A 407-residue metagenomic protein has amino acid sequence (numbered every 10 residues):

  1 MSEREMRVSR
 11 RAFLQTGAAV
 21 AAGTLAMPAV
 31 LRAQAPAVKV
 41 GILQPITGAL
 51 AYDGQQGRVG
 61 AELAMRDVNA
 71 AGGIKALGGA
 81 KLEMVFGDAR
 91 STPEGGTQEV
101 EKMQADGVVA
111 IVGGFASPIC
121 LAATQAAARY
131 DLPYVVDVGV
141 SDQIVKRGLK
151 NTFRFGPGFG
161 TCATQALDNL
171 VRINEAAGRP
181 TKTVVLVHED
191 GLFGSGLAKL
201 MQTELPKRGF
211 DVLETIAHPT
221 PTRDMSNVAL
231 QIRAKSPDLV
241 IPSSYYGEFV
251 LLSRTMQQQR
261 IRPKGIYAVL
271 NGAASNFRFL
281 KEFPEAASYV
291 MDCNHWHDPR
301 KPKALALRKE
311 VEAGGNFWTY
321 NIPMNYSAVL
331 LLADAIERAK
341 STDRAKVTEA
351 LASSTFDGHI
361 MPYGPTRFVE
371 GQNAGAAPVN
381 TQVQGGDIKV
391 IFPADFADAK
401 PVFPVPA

Functional and structural regions predicted by a protein language model:
M1-A12, T16-L25: N-terminal secretory signal peptides
V30-I42, K75-K81, G178-K182: Immediate post-signal peptide segment of exported/extracytoplasmic ligand-binding proteins
G41-E62, G87-P93, F115-P118, V187-G196 (+1 more regions): Extracytoplasmic "Venus flytrap"
Y52-G57, I74-K146, F155, H218-M225 (+2 more regions): Beta-alpha junction/loop-to-helix N-cap segments that form part of ligand/metal-binding clefts
V59-M84, A176-R179: Signal peptide-proximal N-terminal region of secreted/periplasmic/extracellular or secretory-lumen proteins
E94, A105-T215, K264-Y289: Extracytoplasmic ligand/sensor domains, especially the bilobed periplasmic-binding protein
S253-Y326, E337, I388, A394-P406: Extracellular/periplasmic periplasmic-binding protein-like sensory domains
V311-I322, A333-V390: Segments of small-molecule ligand-sensing domains
